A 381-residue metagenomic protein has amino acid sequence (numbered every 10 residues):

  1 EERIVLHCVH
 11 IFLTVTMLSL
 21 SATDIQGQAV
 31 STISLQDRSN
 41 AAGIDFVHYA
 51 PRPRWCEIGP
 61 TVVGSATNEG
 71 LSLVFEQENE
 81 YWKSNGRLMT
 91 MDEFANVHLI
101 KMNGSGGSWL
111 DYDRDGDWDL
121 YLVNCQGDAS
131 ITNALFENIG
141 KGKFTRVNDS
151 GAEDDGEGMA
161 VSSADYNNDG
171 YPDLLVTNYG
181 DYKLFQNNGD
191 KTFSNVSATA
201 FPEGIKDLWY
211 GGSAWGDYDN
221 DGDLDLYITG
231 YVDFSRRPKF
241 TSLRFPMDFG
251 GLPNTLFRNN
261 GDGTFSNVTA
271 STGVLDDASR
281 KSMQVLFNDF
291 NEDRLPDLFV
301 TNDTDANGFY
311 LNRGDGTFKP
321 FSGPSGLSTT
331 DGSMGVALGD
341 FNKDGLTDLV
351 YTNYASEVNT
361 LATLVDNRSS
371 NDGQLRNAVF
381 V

Functional and structural regions predicted by a protein language model:
E1-L6: N-terminal secretory signal peptides that target proteins for export/translocation
C8-S21: Bacterial N-terminal signal peptides
A22-V381: Acidic, glycine/proline-rich Ca2+-coordinating loop motifs
